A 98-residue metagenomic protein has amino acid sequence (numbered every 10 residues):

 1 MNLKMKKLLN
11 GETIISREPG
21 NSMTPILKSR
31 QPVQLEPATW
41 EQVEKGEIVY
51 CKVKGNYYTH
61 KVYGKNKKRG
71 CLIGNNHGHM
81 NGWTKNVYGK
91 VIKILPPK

Functional and structural regions predicted by a protein language model:
M1-K98: Extended hydrophobic leader/signal-anchor segments used for secretion and membrane insertion
